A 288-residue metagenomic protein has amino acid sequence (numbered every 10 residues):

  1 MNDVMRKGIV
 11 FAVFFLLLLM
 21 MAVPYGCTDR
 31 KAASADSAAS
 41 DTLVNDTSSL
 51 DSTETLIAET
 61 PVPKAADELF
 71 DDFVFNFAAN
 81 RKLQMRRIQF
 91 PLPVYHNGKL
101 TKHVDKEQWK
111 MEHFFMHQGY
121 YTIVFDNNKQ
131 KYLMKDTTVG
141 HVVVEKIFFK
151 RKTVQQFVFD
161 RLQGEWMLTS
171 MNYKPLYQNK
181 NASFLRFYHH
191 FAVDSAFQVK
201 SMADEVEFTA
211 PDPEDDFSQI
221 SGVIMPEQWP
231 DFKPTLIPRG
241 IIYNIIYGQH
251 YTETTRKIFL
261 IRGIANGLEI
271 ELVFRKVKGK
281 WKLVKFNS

Functional and structural regions predicted by a protein language model:
N2-V13: Bacterial N-terminal signal peptides that target proteins for export
V13-V23: Bacterial N-terminal signal peptides
G26-K31: Bacterial signal peptide processing site
S37, D41-T42, T47, S52-T55 (+4 more regions): Coil residues (strongly favoring Ser/Thr
A65-L83, N181-A196: Short, aromatic-enriched amphipathic alpha-helices that serve as compact interaction elements
V94-R151, D212, S218-L268: Surface-exposed, charged secondary-structure patches
E145-N179, G267-S288: Short beta-strand edge/turn micro-motifs at domain boundaries
Q163-K200, E205-Q219: Surface-exposed beta-loop interaction hotspot
